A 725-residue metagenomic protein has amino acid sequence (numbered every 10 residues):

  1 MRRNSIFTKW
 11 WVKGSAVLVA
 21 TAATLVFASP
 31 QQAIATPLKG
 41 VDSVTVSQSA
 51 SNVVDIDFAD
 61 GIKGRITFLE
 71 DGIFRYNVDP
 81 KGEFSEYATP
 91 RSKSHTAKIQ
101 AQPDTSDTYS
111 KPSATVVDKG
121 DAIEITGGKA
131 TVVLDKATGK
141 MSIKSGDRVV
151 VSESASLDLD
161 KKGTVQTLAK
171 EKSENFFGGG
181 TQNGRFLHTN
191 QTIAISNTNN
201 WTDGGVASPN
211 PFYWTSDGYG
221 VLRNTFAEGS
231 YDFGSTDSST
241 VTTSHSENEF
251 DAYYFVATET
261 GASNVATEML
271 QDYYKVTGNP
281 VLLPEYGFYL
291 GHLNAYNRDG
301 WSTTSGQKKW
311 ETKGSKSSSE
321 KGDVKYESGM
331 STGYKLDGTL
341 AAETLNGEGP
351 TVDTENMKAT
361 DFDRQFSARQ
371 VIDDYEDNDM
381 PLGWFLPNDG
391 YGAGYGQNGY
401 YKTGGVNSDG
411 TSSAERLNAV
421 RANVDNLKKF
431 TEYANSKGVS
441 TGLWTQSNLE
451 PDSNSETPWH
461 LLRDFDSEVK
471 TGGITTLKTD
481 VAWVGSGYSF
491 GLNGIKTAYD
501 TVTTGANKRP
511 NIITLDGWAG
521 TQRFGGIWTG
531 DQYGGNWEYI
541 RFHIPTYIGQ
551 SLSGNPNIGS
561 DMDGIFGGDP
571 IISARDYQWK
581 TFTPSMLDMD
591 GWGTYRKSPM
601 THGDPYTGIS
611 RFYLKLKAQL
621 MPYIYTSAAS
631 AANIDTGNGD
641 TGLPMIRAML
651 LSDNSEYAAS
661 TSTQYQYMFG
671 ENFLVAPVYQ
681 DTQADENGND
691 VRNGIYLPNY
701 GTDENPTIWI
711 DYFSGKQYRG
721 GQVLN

Functional and structural regions predicted by a protein language model:
M1-V17: Bacterial Sec-dependent N-terminal signal peptides
S15-V26: Bacterial N-terminal signal peptides
L25-P37: Sec-dependent signal peptide cleavage junction
T36-S47, T67-D121, L159-V165: A low-complexity, Ser/Thr/Gly/Pro-enriched, surface-exposed linker/loop concept that marks segments flanking
Q48, I56, D60, D374 (+2 more regions): Carbohydrate-binding surfaces of carbohydrate-active enzymes
F58-A59, D79-K81, Q102-P350, T354-T360 (+2 more regions): Catalytic and substrate-binding clefts that recognize carbohydrates or anionic sugar/phosphate headgroups
I99, E153, G180, W384-S610 (+4 more regions): Aromatic- and carboxylate-enriched substrate-binding clefts and catalytic-loop regions of carbohydrate-active enzymes
S263, T304-S455: Aromatic- and glycine-enriched glycan-recognition loops and surfaces that form the carbohydrate-binding subsites
